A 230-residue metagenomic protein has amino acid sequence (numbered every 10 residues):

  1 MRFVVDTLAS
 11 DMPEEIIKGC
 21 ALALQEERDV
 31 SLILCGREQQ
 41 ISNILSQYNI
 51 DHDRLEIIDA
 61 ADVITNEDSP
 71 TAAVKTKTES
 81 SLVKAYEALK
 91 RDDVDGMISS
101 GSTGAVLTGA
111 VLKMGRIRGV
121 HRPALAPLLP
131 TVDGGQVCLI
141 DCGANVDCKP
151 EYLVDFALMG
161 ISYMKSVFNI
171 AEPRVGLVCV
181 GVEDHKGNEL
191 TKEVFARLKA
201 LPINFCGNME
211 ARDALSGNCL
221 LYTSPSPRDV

Functional and structural regions predicted by a protein language model:
M1-Q40: N-terminal phosphate-binding or glycine-rich loops at protein starts, especially the Walker A/P-loop of NTPases
M12-I17, S81-L82, T103-A110, L125 (+1 more regions): Short glycine/serine/threonine-rich phosphate/pyrophosphate-binding segments that cradle anionic phosphate groups
I50-V94: Phosphate/nucleotide-donor binding subsite
G109-D141, L201-M209: Short, acidic/small-residue loops that bind anionic groups at enzyme active sites
P130-S162: Short, glycine-/small-residue-rich phosphate/pyrophosphate-handling segment
P150-G207: Glycine-rich phosphate/diphosphate-binding loop of Rossmann-like nucleotide-binding domains
Y222-V230: Single conserved hydrophobic/aromatic residue that forms the stacking wall/gate of nucleotide- or nucleobase-binding
